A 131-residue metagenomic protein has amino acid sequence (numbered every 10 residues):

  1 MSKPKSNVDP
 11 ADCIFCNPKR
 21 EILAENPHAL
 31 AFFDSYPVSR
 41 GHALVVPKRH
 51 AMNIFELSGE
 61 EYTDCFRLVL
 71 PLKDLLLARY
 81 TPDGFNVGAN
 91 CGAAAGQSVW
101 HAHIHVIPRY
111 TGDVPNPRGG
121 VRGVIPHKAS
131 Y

Functional and structural regions predicted by a protein language model:
M1-Y131: HIT superfamily nucleotide-processing domains
